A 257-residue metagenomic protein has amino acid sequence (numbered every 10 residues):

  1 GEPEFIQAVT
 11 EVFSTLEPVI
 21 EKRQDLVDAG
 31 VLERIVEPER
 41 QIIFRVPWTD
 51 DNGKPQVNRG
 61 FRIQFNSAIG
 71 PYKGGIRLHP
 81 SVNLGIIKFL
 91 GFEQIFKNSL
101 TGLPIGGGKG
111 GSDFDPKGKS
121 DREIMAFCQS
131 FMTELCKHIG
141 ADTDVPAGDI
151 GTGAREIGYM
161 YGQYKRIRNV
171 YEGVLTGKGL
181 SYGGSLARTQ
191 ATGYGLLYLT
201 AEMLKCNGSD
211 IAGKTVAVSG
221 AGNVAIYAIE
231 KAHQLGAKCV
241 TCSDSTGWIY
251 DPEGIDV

Functional and structural regions predicted by a protein language model:
E2-L186: N-terminal ligand-binding/catalytic initiation module
T176-G179, G184-V257: Glycine-rich phosphate/diphosphate-binding loop of Rossmann-like nucleotide-binding domains
